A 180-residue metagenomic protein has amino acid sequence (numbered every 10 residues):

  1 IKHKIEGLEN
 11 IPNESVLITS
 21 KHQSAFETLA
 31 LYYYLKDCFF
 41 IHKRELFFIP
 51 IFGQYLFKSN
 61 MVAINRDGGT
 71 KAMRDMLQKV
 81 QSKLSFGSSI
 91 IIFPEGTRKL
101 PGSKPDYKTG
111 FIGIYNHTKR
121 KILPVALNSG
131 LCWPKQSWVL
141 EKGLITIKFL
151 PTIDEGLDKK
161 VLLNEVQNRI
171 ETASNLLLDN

Functional and structural regions predicted by a protein language model:
I1-V16: Membrane-anchoring hydrophobic helices of lipid-metabolizing enzymes
K2, D37-C38, V62, G87 (+1 more regions): Secondary-structure boundary/capping positions in well-ordered alpha/beta enzyme cores
I5, I18, F40, I147-F149: Generic preference for hydrophobic
I5, V62-N65, E155: Short acidic-hydrophobic, aromatic-tinged amphipathic segments that line or gate anion-handling sites
L8-N10, L31-Y32, G53-Q54, Q81-S82 (+2 more regions): Short secondary-structure boundary/capping segments
N10-N13, F48, G69-M73, I153-D158: A short acidic, often aromatic-flanked loop/helix-cap motif at beta-alpha or helix-coil junctions that lines enzyme
N13-G69: Catalytic core of membrane glycerolipid acyltransferases/transacylases, capturing the structured, soluble-facing
R74-N180: Non-catalytic C-terminal accessory region of glycerolipid acyltransferases and related lyso-lipid remodeling enzymes
